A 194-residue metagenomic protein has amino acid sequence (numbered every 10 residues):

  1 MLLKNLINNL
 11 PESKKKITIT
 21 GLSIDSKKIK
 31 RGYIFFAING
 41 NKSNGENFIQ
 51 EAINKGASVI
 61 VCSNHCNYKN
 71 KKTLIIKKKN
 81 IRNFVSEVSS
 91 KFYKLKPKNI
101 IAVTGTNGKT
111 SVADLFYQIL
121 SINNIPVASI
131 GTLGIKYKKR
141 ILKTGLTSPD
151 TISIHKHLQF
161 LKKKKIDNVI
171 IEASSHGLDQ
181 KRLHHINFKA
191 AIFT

Functional and structural regions predicted by a protein language model:
M1-E87, K91: N-terminal leader/targeting and accessory segments in enzymes
F84-F193: Phosphate-binding loop of NTP-binding sites
